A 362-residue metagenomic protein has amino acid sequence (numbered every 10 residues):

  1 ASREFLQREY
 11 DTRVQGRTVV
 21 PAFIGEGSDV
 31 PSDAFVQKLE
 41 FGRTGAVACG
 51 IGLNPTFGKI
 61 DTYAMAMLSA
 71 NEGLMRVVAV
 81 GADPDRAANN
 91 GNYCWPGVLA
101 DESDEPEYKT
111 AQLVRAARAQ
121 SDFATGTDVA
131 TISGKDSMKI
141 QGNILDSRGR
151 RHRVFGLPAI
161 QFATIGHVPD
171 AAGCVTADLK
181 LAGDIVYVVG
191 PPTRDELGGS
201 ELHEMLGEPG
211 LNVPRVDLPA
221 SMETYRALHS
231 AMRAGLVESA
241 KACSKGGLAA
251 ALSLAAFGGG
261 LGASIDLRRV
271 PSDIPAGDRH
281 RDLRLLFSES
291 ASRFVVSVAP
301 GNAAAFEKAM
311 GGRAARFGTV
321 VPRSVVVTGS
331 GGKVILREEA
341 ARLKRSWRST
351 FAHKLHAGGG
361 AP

Functional and structural regions predicted by a protein language model:
A1-P362: Glycine/proline-enriched, intrinsically flexible loops and inter-domain linkers
